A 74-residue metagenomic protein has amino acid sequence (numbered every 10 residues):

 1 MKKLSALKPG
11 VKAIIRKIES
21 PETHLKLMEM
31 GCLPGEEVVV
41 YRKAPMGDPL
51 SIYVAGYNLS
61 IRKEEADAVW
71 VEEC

Functional and structural regions predicted by a protein language model:
L4, L27-G31: Short, surface-exposed secondary-structure edge patches
A6-E19: Short, basic/aromatic beta-hairpin or loop at an interaction surface
G10, A44-C74: C-terminal structural segments of small proteins and small subunits
S20-P21, K43-P45: Short, conserved beta-turn/loop elements at beta-strand boundaries and strand-helix junctions
E22-K26: Short alpha-helix capping/helix-loop boundary micro-motifs
C32-Y41: Conserved beta-strand/loop element in small beta-rich adapter and peptidoglycan-binding domains
